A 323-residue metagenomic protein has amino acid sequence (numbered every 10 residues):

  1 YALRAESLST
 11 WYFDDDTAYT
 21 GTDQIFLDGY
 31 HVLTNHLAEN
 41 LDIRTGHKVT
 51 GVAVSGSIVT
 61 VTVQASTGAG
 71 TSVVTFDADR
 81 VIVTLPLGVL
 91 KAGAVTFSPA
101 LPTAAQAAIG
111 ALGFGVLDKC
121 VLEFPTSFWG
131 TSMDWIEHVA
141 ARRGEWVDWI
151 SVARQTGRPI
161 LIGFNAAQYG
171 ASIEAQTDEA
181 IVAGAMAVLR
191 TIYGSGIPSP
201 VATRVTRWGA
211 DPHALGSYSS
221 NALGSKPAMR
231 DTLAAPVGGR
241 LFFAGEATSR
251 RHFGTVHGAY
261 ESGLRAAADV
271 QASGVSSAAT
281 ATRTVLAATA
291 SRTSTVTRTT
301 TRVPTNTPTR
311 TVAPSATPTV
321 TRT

Functional and structural regions predicted by a protein language model:
Y1-G21, T84: Active-site-adjacent segment of FAD-dependent monooxygenases/related oxidoreductases
L8-F13, I58, V116, T131-A278: Conserved flavin/dinucleotide-binding core of flavoenzymes
D15-H36, R44-T45, T177: Short beta-strand to alpha-helix junction loop
T45-T62: A conserved short coil-to-beta-strand element within the FAD-binding core of flavoproteins
V49, V74-L90, G263: Short hydrophobic core segments
V83-A104, V121: Flavin (primarily FAD) binding-site architecture
T103-S132: Central beta-strand plus flanking loop segment that forms part of the substrate or channel wall within the catalytic
A278-T323: Ser/Thr-rich, Proline-interspersed low-complexity disordered segments
